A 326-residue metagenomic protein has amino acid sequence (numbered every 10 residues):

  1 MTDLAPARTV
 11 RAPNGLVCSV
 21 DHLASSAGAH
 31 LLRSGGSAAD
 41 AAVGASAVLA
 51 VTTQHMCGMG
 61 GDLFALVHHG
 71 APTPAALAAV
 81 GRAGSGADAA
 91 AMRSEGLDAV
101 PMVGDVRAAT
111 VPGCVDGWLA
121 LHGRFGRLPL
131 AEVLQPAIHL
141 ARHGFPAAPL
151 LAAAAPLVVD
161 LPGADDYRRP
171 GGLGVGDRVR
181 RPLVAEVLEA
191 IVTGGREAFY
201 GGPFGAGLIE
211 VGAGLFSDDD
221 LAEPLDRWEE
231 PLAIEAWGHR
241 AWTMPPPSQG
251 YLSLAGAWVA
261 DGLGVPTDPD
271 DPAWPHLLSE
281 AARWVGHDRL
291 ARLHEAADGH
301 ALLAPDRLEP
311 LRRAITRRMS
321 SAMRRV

Functional and structural regions predicted by a protein language model:
M1-H30, G36-G201, G205-A241, P245-S248 (+1 more regions): Noncatalytic scaffold domains of N-terminal-nucleophile
L119-H122, A257, A282: Short, amphipathic alpha-helical segments that act as regulatory/interfacial helices in nucleotide-processing proteins
G238, G256, V285: Hydrophobic, well-ordered secondary-structure elements that form the walls of internal hydrophobic environments
Q249-A255, P266: Extended, domain-scale alpha-helical bundle/helix-rich regions
W258-G264: Active-site proximal helix-loop segment of RNase H-like, two-metal nucleases, encompassing DDE(D)
V265-V326: Internal maturation/activation junctions in enzymes
